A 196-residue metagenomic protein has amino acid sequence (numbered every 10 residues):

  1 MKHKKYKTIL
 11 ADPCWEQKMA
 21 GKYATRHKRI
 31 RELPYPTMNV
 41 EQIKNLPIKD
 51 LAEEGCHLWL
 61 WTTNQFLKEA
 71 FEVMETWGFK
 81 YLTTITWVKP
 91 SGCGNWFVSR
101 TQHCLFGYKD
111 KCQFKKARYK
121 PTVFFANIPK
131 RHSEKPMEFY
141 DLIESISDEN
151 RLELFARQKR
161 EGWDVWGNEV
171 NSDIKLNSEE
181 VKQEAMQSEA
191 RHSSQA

Functional and structural regions predicted by a protein language model:
M1-A196: Class I S-adenosyl-L-methionine-dependent methyltransferase catalytic core
